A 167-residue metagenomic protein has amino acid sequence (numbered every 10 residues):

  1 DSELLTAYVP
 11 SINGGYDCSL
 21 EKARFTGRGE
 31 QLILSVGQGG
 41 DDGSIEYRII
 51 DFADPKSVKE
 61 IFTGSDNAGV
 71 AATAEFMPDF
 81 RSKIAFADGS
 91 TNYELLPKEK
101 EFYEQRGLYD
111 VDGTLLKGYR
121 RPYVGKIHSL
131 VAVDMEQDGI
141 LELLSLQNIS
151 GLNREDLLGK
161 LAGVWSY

Functional and structural regions predicted by a protein language model:
E3-F25, V36: Blade-loop segments of beta-propeller domains
D17-T26, H128-E136: Beta-propeller blade termini
L32-G37, L143-Q147: Hydrophobic beta-strand segments that make up the repeating blades of beta-propeller and related beta-repeat
Q38-D41, Y47-I50: Eukaryote-skewed repeat-based solenoidal scaffolds used as protein-protein interaction platforms, primarily
I45, F52-Y167: Acidic, small-residue rich beta-repeat scaffolds with periodic aromatic anchors
